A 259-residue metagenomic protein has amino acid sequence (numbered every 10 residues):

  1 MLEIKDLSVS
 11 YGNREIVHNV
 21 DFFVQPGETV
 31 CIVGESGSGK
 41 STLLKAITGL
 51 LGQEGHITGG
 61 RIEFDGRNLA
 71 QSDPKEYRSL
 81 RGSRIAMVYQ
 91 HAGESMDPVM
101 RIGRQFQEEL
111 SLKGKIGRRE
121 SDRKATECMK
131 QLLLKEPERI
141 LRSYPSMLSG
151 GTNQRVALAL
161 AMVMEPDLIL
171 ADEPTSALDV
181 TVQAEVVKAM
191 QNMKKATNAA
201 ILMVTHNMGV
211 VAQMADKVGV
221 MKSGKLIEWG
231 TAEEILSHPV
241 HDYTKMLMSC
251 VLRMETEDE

Functional and structural regions predicted by a protein language model:
V33-E35: The feature captures the beta-strand-to-loop junction immediately N-terminal to the Walker
H56-N68: Conserved ABC transporter NBD signature motif
S143-L148, T152: Conserved ABC ATPase signature
V163-D167: A short, proline-enriched helix->beta-strand linker immediately N-terminal to the Walker B motif in ABC-type P-loop
V211-Q213: A short, surface-exposed alpha-helical micro-motif characterized by mixed small hydrophobic and charged/polar residues
L226-G230: ABC ATPase "signature
